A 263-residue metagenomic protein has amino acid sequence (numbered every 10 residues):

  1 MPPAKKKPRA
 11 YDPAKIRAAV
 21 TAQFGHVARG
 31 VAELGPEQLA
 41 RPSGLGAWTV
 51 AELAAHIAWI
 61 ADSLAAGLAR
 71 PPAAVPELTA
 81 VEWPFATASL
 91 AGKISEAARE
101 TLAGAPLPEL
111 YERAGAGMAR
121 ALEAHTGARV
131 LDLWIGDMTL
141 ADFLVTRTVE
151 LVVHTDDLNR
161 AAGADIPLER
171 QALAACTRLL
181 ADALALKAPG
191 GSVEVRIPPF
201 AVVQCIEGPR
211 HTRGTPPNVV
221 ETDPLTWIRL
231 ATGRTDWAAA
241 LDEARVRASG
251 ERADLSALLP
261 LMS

Functional and structural regions predicted by a protein language model:
P2-A51: An N-terminal domain-cap segment
P2-K15, S63-A116: Short, helix-capping/interhelical loops that line the mouth of catalytic, cofactor-, or ligand-binding pockets
P2-K6, R70, F85, S89 (+1 more regions): C-terminal interaction segments
I16-Q23, L107-A114, L144-R147, L173 (+1 more regions): Amphipathic alpha-helix face/heptad-repeat signature
R41-A80, V130-L179: Short, contiguous alpha-helical
I94-R147: Internal, conserved structured core segments that host functional sites
Q171-P199: A glycine-rich beta-turn/hairpin centered on an aromatic-Pro dipeptide
P189-T226: Glycine/small-residue-rich hydrophobic helix-like segments
